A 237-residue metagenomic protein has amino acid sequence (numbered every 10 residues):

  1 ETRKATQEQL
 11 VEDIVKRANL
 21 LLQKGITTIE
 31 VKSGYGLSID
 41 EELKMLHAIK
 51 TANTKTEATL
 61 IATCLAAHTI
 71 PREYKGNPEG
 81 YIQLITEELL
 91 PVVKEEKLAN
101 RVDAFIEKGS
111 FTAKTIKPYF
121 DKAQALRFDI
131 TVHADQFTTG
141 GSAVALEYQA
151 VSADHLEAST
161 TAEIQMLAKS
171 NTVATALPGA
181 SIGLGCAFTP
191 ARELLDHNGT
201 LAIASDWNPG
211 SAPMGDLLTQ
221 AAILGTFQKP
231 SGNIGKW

Functional and structural regions predicted by a protein language model:
E1-V15, N19-L20, T27-T139, A143: Metal-coordinating catalytic core of metallo-dependent amide/deamination hydrolases
G25, K32, V102, A153 (+3 more regions): Conserved, mostly hydrophobic/aromatic
I61-T63, T131-H133, D154, V173-T175 (+1 more regions): Structural detector of well-ordered beta-strand residues that form the stable sheet scaffold of enzyme domains
D103-G109, D129-D135, A150-T160, L177-I182: Catalytic beta/alpha-barrel core
A125-I130, E147-Y148, A176-L177, G185-W237: His/Asp/Glu-enriched, well-ordered alpha-helical/loop segment that forms or immediately abuts the divalent-metal
G140-G141, A162-E163, T189-P190: Short acidic active-site motifs
